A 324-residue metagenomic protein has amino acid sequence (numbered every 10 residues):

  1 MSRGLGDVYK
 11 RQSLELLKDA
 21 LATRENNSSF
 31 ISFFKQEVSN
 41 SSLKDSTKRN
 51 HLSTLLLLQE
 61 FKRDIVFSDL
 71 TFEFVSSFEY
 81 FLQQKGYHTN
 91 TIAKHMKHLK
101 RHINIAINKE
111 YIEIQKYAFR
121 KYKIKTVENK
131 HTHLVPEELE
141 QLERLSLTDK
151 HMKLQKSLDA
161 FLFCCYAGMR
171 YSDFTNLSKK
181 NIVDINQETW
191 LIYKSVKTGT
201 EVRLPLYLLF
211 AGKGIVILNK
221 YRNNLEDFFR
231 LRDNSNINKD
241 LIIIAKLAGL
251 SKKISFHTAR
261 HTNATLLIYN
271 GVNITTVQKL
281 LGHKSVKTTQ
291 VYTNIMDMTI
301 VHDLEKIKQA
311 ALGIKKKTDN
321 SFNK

Functional and structural regions predicted by a protein language model:
M1-Y9: Single conserved hydrophobic/aromatic residue that forms the stacking wall/gate of nucleotide- or nucleobase-binding
R11-K85: Basic/aromatic-enriched alpha-helical hairpins
L57-E60, I65-L70, Q84-A118, S172: N-terminal DNA-binding recognition helix of tyrosine site-specific recombinases/integrases
T89, A93, I112-Y171: Basic, Lys/Arg- and aromatic-enriched nucleic-acid-binding interface segment
E128, V196-I243: C-terminal catalytic core of Y-nucleophile DNA break-rejoin enzymes
H133, S195-G199, L281, S285-K306: Catalytic-site neighborhood detector that most strongly recognizes the C-terminal catalytic loop/helix of tyrosine
T148-H151, R222-D227, L231, K239-K279: Short, basic (Lys/Arg/His-rich) helix/loop patches that form interaction surfaces in the mid-to-C-terminal regions
K308-K324: C-terminal secondary-structure termini that scaffold catalytic or DNA-interacting sites
